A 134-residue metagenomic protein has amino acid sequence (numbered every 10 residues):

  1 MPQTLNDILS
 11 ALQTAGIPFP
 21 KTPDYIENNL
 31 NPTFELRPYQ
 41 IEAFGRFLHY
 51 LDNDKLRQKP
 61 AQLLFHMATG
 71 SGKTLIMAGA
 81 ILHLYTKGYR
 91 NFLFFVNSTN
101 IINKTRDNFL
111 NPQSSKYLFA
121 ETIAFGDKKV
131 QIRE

Functional and structural regions predicted by a protein language model:
M1-E134: RecA-like P-loop NTPase motor core of helicase/translocase proteins
